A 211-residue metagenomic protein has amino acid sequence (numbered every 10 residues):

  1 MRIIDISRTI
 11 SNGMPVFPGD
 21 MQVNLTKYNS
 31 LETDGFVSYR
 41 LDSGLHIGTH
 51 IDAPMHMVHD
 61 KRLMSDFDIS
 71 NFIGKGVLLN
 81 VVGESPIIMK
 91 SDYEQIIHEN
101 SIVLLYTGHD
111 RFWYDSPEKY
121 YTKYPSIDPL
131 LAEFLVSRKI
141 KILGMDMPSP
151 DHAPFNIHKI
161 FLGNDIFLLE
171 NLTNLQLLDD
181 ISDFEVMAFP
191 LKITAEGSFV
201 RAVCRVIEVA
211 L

Functional and structural regions predicted by a protein language model:
M1-L211: Active-/binding-site microenvironments in catalytic and ligand-binding cores
